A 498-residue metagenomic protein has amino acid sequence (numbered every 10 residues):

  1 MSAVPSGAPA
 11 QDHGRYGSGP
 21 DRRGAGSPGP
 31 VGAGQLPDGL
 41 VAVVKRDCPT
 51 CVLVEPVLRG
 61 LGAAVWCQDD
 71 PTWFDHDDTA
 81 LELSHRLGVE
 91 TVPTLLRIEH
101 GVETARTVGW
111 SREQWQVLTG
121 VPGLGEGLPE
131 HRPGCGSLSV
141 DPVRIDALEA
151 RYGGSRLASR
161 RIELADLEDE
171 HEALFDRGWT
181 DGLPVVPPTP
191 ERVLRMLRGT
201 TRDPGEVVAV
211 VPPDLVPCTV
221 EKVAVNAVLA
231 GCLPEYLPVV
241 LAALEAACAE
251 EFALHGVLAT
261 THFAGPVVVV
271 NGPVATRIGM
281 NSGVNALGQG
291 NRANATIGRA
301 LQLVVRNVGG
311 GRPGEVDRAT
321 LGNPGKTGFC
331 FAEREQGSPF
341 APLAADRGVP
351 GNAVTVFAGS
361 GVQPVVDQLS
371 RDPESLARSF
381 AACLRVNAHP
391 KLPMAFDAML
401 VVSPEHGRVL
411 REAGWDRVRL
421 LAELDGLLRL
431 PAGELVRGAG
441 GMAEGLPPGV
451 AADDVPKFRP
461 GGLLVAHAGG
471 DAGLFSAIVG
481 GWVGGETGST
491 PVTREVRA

Functional and structural regions predicted by a protein language model:
P5-L40: A short beta-strand-turn-helix
A33-L58: Short active-site neighborhood of thiol/selenol oxidoreductases, capturing the structured segment around
V43-D47, C67-D70, S403-E405: Structural motif
G62-L81: Thiol-based oxidoreductase modules, predominantly thioredoxin-like and allied folds used for disulfide exchange
L81, H85-L96: Structural micro-motif
L96-S139: Non-catalytic, surface beta->alpha helical segment in thiol-disulfide oxidoreductase systems
G127-A158, A165: Iron-sulfur (Fe-S) cluster-binding modules
E149-A498: Non-transmembrane, aqueous-exposed alpha-helical and coiled segments at domain scale
